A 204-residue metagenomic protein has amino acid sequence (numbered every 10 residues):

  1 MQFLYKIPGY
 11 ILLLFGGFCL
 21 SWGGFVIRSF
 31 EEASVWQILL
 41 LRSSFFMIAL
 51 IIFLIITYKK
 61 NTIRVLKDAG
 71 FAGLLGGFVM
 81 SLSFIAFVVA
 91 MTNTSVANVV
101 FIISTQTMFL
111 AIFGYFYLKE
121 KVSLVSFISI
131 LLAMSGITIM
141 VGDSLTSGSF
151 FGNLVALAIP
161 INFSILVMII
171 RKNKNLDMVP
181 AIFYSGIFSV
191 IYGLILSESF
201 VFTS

Functional and structural regions predicted by a protein language model:
M1-L39, F78, L145-K172, I191-Y192: Glycine-/small-residue-enriched transmembrane alpha-helix faces in small-molecule transporters and effluxers
I7-L12, Q37-I56, F71, S129-L132 (+3 more regions): Hydrophobic alpha-helical transmembrane segments of multi-pass integral membrane proteins, especially transporters
L20, Y58-A97, I103, A111 (+1 more regions): Specific transmembrane alpha-helical segments of multi-pass solute transporters/efflux pumps, especially DMT/EamA
F25-V35, N61-I63, T92, N98 (+2 more regions): Membrane-interface helix termini and inter-helical loops of multi-pass transporters
E32-A33, N93, K119-K121, N175-L176: Helix-loop interface residues and adjacent transmembrane-helix termini in multi-pass membrane transporters, primarily
Q37-I48, V88-K119, I159: Specific alpha-helical transmembrane segments that line the substrate/conduction pathway and gating interfaces
L50, L54, M80, V122-G142 (+2 more regions): Hydrophobic transmembrane alpha-helices of multi-pass small-molecule transport proteins
K67, V100-I103, K119-I139, T146-N153: Loop-to-transmembrane alpha-helix entry segments
